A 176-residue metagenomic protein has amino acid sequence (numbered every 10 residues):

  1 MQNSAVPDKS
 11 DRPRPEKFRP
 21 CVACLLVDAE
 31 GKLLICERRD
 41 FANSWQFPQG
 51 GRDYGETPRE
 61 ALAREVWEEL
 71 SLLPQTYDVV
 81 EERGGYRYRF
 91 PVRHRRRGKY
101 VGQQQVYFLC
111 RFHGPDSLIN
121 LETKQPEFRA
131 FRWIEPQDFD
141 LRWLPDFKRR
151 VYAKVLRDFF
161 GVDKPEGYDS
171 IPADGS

Functional and structural regions predicted by a protein language model:
M1-A29, R97-G98: Acidic, metal-coordinating catalytic segment for phosphate/diphosphate chemistry, firing primarily on the Nudix
K32-L33: Entry beta-strands of beta-propeller and related beta-repeat scaffolds
D40-F41, F139: Short, solvent-exposed loop/turn segments at secondary-structure junctions
F41-N43, G102: A conserved beta-turn-beta hairpin within the catalytic core of GNAT-like acetyltransferases that forms part
Q46-Q49: A short gly/proline-enriched turn/hairpin at secondary-structure junctions
R52-D146: Unchanged
L141-S176: Charged phosphate-binding loop/patch that engages nucleotide di/tri-phosphates or the phosphate backbone of nucleic
